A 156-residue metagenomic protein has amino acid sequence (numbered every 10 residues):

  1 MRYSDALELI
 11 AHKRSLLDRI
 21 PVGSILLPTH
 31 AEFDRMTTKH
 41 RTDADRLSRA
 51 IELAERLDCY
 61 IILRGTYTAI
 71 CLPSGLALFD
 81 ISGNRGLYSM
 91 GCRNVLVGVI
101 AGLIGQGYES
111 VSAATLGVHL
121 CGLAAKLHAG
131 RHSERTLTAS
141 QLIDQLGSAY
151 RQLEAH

Functional and structural regions predicted by a protein language model:
M1-S82, L153-A155: Glycine-rich phosphate/dinucleotide-binding loop and adjoining beta-alpha-beta core of small-molecule
Y3, N94, A113: Hydrophobic, well-ordered secondary-structure elements that form the walls of internal hydrophobic environments
T38-S48, G107-S112, S133-L137: Short, charged, surface-exposed loops that flank catalytic or proteolytic processing sites
S48-I51, L78, V97-G98, V111 (+1 more regions): Feature representing long, continuous alpha-helical segments
N84-I100, S110, R135: Short glycine/threonine-rich catalytic loop with a Thr-x-Gly-x-Asp
L96-I104, G117, C121, L142 (+1 more regions): Buried hydrophobic packing segments
I104-G117, K126-R131: Phosphate-handling active-site elements
L123-H156: Charged C-terminal helix
